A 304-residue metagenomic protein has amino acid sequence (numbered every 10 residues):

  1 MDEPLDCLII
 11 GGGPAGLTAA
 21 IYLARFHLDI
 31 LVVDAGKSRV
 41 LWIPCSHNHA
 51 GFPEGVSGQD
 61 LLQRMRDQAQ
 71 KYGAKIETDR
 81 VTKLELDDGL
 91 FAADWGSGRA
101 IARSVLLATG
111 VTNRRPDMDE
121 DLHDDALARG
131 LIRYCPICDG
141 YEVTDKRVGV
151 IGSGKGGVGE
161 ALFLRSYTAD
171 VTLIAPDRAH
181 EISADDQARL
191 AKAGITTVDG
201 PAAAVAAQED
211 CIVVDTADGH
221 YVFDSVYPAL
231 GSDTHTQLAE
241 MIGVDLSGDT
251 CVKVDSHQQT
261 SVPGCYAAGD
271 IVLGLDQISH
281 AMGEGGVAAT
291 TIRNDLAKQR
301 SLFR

Functional and structural regions predicted by a protein language model:
M1-C7, I76-K146, D215-T216, S225-Y227 (+2 more regions): FAD-binding core/adjacent interface of flavoenzyme oxidoreductases
L5-Q63, G152, G156-H180: Beta1-alpha1 glycine-rich phosphate/pyrophosphate-binding loop at the start of Rossmann-like nucleotide-binding domains
A20, V158-L162, A268-R304: A conserved FAD-binding loop/helix module that cradles the flavin
L41, R115-P116, V158-G159, T236-Q237 (+1 more regions): Glycine/Thr-rich phosphate-binding loops of Rossmann-like dinucleotide-binding domains
R66-D88, A93-D94, A100-A102, S166-V252 (+1 more regions): A Rossmann-like FAD-binding core segment of flavoenzymes
H123-E142, L230-S279, V287, N294: FAD-site-proximal beta/loop scaffold in flavoenzymes
V148-V150: Conserved class I S-adenosyl-L-methionine
